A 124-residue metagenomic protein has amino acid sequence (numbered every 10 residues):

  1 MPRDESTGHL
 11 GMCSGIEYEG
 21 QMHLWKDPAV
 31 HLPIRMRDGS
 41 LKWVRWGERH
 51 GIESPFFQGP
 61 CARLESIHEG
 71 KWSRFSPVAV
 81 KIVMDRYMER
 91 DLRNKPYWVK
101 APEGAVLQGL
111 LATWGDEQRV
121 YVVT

Functional and structural regions predicted by a protein language model:
M1-T124: Short linear sequence motif anchored by a di-proline
